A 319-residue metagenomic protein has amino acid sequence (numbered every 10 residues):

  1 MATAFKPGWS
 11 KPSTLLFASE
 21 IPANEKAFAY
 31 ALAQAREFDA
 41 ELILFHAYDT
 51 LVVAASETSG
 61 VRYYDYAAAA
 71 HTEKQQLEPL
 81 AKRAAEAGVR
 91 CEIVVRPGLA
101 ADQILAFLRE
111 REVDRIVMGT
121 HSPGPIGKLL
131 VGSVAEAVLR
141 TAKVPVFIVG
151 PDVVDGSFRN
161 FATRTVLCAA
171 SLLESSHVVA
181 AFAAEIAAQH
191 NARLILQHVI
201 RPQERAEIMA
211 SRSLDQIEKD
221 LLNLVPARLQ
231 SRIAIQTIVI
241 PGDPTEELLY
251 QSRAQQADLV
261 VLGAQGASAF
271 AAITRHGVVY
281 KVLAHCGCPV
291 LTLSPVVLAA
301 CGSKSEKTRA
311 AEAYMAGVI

Functional and structural regions predicted by a protein language model:
M1-K11, A23, Y30, D65 (+5 more regions): Structural beta-alpha unit
M1-P7, V134-S157, R212: Extended, non-globular alpha-helical segments
A2-R62, R164-A210, R232-Q236, H285 (+2 more regions): Small/aliphatic-rich secondary-structure junction motif
I43-F45, E92-R96, F147, I195-Q197 (+2 more regions): General small-molecule cofactor/ligand-binding pocket signal
R62-Q75, M209-Q216: A short acidic, glycine-rich active-site loop that binds or catalyzes chemistry on phosphate/adenosine moieties
R115-R140, L259-H285, A299-A300: Glycine-rich, Arg-bearing micro-motifs that act as flexible, cationic patches
M118-T120, V146-D152, G263, V290-S294: Short beta-strand elements of ligand-binding domains
